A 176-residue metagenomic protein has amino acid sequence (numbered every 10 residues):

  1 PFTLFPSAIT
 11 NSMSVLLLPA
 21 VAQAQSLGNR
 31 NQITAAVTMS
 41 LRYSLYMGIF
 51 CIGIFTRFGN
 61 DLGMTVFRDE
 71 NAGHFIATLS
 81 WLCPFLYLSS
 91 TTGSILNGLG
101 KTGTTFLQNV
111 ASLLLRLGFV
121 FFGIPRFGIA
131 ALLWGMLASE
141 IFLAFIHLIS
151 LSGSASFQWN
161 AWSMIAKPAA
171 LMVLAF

Functional and structural regions predicted by a protein language model:
P1-L4, M39, I52, C83 (+2 more regions): Residue-level recognition of pore/gate-forming positions within transmembrane alpha-helices of multi-pass
P1-T10, R42-Y46: Alpha-helical transmembrane segments of polytopic membrane transporters and translocases
T10-N29, T34-L41: Helix-loop junctions and terminal segments of transmembrane helices in multi-pass membrane transport/translocation
S44, I76-L79, C83, N109-V110 (+1 more regions): Residue-level recognition of transmembrane alpha-helices in multi-pass small-molecule transporters/permeases
F55-L86, S90: Interfacial segments at transmembrane-helix termini and the short loops linking adjacent helices
W81-S112, F121-F122, R126: Membrane-interface junctions at transmembrane-helix termini in multi-pass inner-membrane proteins
G103, L113-S152: Membrane-interface helix-loop junctions in multi-pass transport and translocation proteins
I141-F176: Membrane-interface "helix-start" segments
